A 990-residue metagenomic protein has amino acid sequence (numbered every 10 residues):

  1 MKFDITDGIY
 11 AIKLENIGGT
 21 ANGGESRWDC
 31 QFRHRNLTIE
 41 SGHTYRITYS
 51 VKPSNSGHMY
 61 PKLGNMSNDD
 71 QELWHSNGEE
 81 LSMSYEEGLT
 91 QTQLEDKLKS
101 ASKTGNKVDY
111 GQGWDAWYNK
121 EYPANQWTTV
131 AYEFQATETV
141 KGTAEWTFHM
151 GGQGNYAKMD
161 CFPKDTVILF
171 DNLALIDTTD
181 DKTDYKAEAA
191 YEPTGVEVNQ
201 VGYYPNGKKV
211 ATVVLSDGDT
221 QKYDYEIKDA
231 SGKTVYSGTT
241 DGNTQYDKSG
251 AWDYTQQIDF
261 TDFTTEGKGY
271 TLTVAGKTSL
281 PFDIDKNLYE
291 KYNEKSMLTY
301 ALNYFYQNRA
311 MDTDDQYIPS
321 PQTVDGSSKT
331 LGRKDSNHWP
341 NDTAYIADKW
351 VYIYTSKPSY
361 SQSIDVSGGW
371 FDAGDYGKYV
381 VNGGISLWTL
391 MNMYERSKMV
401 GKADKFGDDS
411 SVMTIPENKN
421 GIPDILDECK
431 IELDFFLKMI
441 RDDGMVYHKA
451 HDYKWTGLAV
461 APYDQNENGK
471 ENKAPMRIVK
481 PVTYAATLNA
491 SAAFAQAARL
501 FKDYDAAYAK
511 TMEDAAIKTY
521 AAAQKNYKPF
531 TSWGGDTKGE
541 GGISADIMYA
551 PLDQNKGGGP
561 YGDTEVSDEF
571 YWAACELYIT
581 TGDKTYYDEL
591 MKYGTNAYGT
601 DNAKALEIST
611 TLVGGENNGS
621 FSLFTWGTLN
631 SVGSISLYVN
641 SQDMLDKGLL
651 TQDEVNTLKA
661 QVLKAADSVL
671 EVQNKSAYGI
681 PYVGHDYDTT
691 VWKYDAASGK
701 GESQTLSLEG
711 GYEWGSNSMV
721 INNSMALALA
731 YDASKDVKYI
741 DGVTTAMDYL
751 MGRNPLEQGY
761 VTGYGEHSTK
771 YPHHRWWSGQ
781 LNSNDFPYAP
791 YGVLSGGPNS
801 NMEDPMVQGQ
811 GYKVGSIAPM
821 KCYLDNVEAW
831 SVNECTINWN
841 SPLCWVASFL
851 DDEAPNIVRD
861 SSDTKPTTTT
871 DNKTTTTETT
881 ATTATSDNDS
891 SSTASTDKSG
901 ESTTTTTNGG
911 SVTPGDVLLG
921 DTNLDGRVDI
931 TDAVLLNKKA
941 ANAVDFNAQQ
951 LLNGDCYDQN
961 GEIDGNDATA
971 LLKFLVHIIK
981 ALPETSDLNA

Functional and structural regions predicted by a protein language model:
M1-K182: Extracellular and organelle-lumenal recognition/adhesion modules and their flexible linkers in secreted
T20-W28, D70-E121, G332, N337-I346 (+6 more regions): Surface-exposed intrinsically disordered loops and tails
H34, N119, T273, K277-D285: Short Trp-Ser/Thr-centered turn/loop motifs at beta-strand boundaries
K164, T178-D217, D283-D315: Non-catalytic, glycine-rich low-complexity segments
V201-V274, L288, Y306-G384, W388 (+8 more regions): Aromatic (Trp/Tyr) and acidic
N287-T313, E428-G444, E513-S532, T581-N617 (+2 more regions): Long, well-ordered core segments of solenoidal/helical folds
N392-I431, N472-I478, A497-M512: Short coil/linker segments at helix-helix boundaries
T537-D546, D863-A990: Cellulosome-associated attachment modules in secreted, modular CAZymes
